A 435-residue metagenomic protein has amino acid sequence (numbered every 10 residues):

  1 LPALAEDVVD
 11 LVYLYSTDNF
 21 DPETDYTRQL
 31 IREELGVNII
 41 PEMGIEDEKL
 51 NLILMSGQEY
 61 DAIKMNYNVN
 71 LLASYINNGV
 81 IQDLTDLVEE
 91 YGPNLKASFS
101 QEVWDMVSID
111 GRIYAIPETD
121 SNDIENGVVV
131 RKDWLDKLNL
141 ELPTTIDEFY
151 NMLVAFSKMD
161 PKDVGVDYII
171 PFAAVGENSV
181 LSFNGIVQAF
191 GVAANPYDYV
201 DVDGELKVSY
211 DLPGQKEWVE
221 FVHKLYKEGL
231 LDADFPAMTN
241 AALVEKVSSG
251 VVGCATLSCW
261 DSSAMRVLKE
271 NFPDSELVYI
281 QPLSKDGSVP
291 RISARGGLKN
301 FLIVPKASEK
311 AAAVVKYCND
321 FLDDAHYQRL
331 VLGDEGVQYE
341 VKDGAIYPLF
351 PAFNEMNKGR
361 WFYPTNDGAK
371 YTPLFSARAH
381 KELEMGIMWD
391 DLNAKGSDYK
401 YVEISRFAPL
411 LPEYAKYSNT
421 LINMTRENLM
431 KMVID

Functional and structural regions predicted by a protein language model:
L1-E148, N184-G185, A194-D201, L206-Y210 (+3 more regions): Conserved N-terminal structural module of periplasmic/extracytoplasmic solute-binding proteins
E6-L11, L35-I39, G57-D61, Q82 (+6 more regions): Loop/turn elements at helix/coil->beta-strand transitions in domains of secreted/extracellular proteins
Y15-S16, N319-E427: Conserved small-residue motifs centered on glycine
T24-M43, W134-L135, S209-F235, D286-P290 (+2 more regions): Extracytoplasmic/periplasmic ligand-capture domains
L54, D160, K269: Active-site catalytic pocket residues across diverse enzymes, especially alpha/beta-hydrolases
M65, F172-V175, L257: Short glycine/serine/threonine-enriched helix-capping/active-site loop that flanks the nucleotide-sugar donor pocket
A73-S74, E177-F190, A194-Y197, Y226-A369 (+1 more regions): Extracytoplasmic/periplasmic substrate-binding proteins
T85, S108-L181, D198-K246, I303-D320 (+1 more regions): Helix-loop-helix "hinge/cap" segment bordering the ligand-binding cleft or interdomain interface
